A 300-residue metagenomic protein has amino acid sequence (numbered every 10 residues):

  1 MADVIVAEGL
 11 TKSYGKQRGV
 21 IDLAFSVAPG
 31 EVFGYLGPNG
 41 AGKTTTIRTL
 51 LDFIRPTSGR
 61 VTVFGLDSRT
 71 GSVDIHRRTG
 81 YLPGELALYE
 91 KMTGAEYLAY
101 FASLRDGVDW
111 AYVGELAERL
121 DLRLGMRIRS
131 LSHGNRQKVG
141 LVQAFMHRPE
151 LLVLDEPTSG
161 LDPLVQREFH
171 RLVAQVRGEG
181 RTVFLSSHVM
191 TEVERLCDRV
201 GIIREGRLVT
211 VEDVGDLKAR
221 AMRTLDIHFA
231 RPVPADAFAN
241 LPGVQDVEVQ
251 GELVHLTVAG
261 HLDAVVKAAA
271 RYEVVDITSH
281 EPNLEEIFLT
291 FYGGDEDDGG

Functional and structural regions predicted by a protein language model:
A2-A7, K12-R204, L208-T210: ABC transporter nucleotide-binding domains
P29, G94, V214, E281-L284: Structural motif detector for alpha-helix initiation sites
G71, D213, A264: Short acidic active-site motifs
L98, V113, V214, A235 (+1 more regions): Generic structural marker for isolated residues within well-ordered, non-membrane alpha-helices of soluble domains
L124, G180, A221, A270-E273: Residues at helix C-cap/C′ positions in short coil/turn segments immediately following an alpha-helix
F169-T257: ABC transporter nucleotide-binding domain
R223-D295, G300: Short, charged/small-residue-rich alpha-helical element at the C-terminal edge of ABC transporter nucleotide-binding
